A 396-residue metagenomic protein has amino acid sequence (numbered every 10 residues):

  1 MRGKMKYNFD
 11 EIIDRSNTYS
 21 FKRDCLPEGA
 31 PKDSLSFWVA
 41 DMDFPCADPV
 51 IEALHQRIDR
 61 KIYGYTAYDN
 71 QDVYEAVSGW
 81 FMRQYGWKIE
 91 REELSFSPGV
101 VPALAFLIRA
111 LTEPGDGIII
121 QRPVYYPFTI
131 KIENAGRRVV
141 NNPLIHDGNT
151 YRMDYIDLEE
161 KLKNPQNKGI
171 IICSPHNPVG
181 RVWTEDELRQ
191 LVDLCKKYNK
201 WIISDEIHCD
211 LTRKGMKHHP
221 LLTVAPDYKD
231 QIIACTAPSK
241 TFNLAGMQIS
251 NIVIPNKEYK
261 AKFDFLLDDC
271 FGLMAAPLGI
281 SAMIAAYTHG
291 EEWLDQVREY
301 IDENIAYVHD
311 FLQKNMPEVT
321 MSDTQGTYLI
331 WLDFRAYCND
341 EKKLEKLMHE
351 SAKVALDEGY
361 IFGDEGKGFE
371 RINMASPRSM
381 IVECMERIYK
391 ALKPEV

Functional and structural regions predicted by a protein language model:
R2-G99, F106, Y287-T288, E395-V396: N-terminal small-domain helix-loop-helix segment of the aminotransferase-like
Y63-D193, D210-L211, H218-P226, I233: Conserved core of the PLP fold type I
A135, K197-Y198, Y228, A352: Helix C-cap/helix->beta junction micro-motif
A225-K262: Active-site PLP attachment segment
A261-L267, A286-H309, E341: Structural signature of PLP-dependent enzymes
I284, Y300-H309, M321-F334: Conserved glycine-rich beta-strand-loop-beta hairpin in the small C-terminal domain of fold type I
K346-L356, F362-V396: PLP-dependent enzyme catalytic core of the Aspartate aminotransferase-like
